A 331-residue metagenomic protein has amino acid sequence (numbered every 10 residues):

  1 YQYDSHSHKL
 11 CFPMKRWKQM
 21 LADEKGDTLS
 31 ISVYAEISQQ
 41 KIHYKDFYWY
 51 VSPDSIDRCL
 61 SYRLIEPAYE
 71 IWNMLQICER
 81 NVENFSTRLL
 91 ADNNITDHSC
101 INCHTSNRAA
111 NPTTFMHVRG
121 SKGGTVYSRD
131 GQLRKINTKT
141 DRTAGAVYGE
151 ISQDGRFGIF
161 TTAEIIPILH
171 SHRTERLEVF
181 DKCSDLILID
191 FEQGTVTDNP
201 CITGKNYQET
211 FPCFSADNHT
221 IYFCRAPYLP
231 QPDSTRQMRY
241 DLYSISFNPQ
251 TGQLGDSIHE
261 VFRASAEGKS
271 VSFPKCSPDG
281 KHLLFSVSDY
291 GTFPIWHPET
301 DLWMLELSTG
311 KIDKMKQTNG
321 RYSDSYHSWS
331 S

Functional and structural regions predicted by a protein language model:
Q2-R16, V82-S99, S128-G145, L188-Q208 (+2 more regions): Multi-bladed beta-propeller domains
K41-Y69, D141-R142: Low-complexity, Pro/Ser/Thr- and charge-rich linker/hinge segments at domain boundaries
D57-I136: Conserved, compact domain cores that house catalytic/ligand-binding motifs in diverse enzymes and effector modules
L60, T113-T114, G155-G158, N218-I221 (+1 more regions): Hydrophobic beta-strand positions that form the internal "hydrophobic ladder" of WD40/Gbeta-like beta-propeller blades
L60-W72, Y127, F160-K182, F223-Y240 (+1 more regions): Short, conserved, GDST-rich strand-edge loop motifs in beta-rich repeat architectures
Q76, G124-V126, D185-I187, D241-Y243 (+1 more regions): A short loop-to-beta-strand structural motif that recurs across blades of beta-propeller domains
T105-N107, E150, C213, K275 (+1 more regions): Conserved beta-strand position repeated across blades of beta-propeller domains
R108-A110, Q153-D154, A216-D217, P278-D279 (+1 more regions): Residue-level detector of Asp-centered blade-edge/turn motifs that repeat once per structural unit in beta-propeller
